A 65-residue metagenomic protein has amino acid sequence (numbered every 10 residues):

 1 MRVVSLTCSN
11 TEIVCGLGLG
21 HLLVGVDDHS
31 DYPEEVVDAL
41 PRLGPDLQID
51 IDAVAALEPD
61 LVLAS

Functional and structural regions predicted by a protein language model:
M1-S65: N-terminal ligand-binding lobe of clamshell/alpha-beta domains
